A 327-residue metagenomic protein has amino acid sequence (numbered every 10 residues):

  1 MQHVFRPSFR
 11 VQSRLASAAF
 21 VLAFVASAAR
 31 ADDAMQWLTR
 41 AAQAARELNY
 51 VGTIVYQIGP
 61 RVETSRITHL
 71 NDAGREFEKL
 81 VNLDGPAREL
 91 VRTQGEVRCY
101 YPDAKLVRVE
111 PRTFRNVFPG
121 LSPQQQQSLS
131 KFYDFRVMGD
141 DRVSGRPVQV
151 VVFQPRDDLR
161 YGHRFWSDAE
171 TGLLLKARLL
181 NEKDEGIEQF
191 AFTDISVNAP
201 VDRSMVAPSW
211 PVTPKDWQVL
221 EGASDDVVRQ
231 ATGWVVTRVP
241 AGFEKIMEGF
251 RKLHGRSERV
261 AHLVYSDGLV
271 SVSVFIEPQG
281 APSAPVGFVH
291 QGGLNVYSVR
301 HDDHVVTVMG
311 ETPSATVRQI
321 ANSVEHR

Functional and structural regions predicted by a protein language model:
H3-S17: Bacterial N-terminal signal peptides that target proteins for export
A16-A26: Bacterial N-terminal signal peptides
A31-K105, K131-L180: N-terminal mature ectodomain segment of secretory-pathway/periplasmic proteins
C99-G120: Acidic/charged, solvent-exposed loop-and-adjacent secondary-structure segments enriched in E/D, K/R, S/T, and G/P
V117-L129: Short, solvent-exposed helix-to-loop capping segments enriched in aromatics
T171-L173, L180, D184-R203, D302 (+1 more regions): Surface-exposed amphipathic alpha-helical segments
A191, R203-D225: Pro/Ala/Gly-rich low-complexity, hydrophilic intrinsically disordered segments
K215-H304, T312-A315: Short, solvent-exposed recognition patches
